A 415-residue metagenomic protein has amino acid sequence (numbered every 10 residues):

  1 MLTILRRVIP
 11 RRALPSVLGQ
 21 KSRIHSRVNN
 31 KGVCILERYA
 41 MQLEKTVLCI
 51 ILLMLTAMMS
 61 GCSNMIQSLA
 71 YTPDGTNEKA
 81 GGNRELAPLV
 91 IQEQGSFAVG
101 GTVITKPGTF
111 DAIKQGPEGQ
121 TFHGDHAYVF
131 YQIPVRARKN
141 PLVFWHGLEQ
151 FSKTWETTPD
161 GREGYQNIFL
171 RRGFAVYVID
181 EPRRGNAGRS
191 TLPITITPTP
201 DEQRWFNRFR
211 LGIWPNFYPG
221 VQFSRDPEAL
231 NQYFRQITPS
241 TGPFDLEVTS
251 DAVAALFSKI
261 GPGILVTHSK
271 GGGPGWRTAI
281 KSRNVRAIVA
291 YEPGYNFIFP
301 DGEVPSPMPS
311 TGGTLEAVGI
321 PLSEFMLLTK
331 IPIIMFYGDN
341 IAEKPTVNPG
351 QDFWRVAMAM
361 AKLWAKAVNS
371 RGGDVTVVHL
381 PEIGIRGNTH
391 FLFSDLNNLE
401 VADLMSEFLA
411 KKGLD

Functional and structural regions predicted by a protein language model:
S60-G61: C-terminal motif of bacterial Sec signal peptides marking the signal peptidase cleavage site
G75-A137: N-terminal cap/lid segment of alpha/beta-hydrolase-fold proteins
R136-R138, L142-T195, D201-R210, P345 (+1 more regions): Short, surface-exposed "cap/lid" segments of acyl-processing enzymes
P243, E247-G263: Conserved acidic catalytic loop of the alpha/beta-hydrolase fold
V266-G275: Gly/Ala-rich beta-loop-alpha elbow adjacent to hydrolase catalytic centers
R283-F297: A conserved short beta-strand
Y295-R371: The feature captures the conserved acid-bearing segment of alpha/beta-hydrolase catalytic domains
F391-D415: Catalytic active-site module of serine/aspartate enzymes centered on a nucleophile-bearing elbow/loop
